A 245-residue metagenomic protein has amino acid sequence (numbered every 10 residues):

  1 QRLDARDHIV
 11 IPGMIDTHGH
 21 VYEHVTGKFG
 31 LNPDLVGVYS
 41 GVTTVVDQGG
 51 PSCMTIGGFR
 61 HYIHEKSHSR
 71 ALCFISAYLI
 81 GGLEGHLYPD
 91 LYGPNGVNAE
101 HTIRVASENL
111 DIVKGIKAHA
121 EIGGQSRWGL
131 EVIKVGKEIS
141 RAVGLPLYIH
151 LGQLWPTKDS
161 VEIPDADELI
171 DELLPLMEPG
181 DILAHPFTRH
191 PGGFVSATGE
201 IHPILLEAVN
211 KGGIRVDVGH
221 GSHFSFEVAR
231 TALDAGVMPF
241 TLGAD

Functional and structural regions predicted by a protein language model:
R2-K66: Metal-associated gating/positioning segment near the N- to mid-region
D7, G41, I116, L183 (+1 more regions): Conserved, mostly hydrophobic/aromatic
H8-H18, A77-H86, K211: N-terminal small/glycine-rich loop or linker at the start of catalytic domains across soluble metabolic enzymes
G13-I15, L147, L242: Residue-level marker for buried hydrophobic side chains located in beta-strands that build the well-ordered beta-sheet
S40, S67, V143, K211-G212: Helix C-cap/helix->beta junction micro-motif
T43-T44, K114, M238-F240: Short acidic/polar active-site loop segments enriched in Thr and Asp
G49-T55, H64-I204: Histidine/acidic-residue-rich, glycine-tolerant segments that coordinate divalent metal ions
I182, P186-D245: Active-site-adjacent C-terminal substructures of enzyme catalytic domains
